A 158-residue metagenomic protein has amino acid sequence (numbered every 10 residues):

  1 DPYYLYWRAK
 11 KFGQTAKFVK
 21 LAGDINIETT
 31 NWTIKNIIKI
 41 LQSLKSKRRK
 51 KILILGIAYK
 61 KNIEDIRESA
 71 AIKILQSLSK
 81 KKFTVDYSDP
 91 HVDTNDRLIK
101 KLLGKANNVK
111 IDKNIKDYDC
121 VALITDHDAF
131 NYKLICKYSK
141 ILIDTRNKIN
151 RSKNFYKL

Functional and structural regions predicted by a protein language model:
D1-L158: Structural/interface elements that position substrates and couple domains in central-metabolism enzymes
